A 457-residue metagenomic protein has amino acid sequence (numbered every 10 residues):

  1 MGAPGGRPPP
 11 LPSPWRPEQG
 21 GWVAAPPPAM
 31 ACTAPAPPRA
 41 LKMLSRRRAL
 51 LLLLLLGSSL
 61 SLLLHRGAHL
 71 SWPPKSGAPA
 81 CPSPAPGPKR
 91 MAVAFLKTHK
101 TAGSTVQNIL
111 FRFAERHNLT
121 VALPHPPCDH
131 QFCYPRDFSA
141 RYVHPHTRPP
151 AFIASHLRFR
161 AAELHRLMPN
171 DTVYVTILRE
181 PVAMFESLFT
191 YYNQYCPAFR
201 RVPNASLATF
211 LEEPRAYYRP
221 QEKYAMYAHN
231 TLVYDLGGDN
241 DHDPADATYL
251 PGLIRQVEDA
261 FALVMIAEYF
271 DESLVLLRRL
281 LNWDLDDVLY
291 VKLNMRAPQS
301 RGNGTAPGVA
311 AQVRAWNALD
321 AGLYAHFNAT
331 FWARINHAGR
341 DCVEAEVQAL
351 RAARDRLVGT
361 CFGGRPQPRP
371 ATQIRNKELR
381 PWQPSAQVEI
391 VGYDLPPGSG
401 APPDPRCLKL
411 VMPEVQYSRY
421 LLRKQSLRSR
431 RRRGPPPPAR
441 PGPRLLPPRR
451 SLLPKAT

Functional and structural regions predicted by a protein language model:
G2, A31-T457: Membrane-interface amphipathic segments in extracytoplasmic regions
G5-G6, G21: Small-residue-biased low-complexity repeat regions
G6-P8, P28: Intrinsic disorder/low-complexity segments
G20, P27-M30: Plant-biased recognition of short, low-complexity, intrinsically disordered N-terminal tails
